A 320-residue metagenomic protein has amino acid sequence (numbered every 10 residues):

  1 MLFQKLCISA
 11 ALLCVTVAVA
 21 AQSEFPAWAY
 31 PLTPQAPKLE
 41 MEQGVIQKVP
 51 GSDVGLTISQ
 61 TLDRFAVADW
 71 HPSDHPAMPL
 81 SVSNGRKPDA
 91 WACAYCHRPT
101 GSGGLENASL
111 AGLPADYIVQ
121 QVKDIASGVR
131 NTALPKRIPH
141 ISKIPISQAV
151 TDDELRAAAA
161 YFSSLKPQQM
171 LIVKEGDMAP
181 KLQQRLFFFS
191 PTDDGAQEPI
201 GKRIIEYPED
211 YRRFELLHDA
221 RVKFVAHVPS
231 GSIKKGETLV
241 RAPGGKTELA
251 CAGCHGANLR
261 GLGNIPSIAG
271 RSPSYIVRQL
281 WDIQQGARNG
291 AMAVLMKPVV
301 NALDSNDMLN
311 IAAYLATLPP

Functional and structural regions predicted by a protein language model:
M1-A10: Bacterial N-terminal signal peptides that target proteins for export
V15-A18: N-terminal signal peptide c-region/cleavage motif recognized by signal peptidases
Q22-W91, A133-A250, G286-P320: Flexible coil segments in periplasmic/lumen-exposed cytochrome c-class electron-transfer proteins
H71-S83, Y95, T100, N107 (+1 more regions): Post-signal peptide N-terminal segment of secreted/secretory-pathway proteins
Y95-S102, A126-S127, S163-K166, C254-R260 (+2 more regions): Detector for the c-type heme attachment site
G104-L110, G263-A269: Short cysteine/histidine-rich zinc-coordinating motifs and their immediately flanking basic loops
A111-H140, L171-V173, A269-L280, Q285-V294: Extended intrinsically disordered, low-complexity coil regions enriched in Ser, Thr, Gly, Ala and often Pro
P266, S274, S305-N306: Copper-binding active sites and cupredoxin-like electron-transfer domains, recognizing His/Cys-rich ligand loops
